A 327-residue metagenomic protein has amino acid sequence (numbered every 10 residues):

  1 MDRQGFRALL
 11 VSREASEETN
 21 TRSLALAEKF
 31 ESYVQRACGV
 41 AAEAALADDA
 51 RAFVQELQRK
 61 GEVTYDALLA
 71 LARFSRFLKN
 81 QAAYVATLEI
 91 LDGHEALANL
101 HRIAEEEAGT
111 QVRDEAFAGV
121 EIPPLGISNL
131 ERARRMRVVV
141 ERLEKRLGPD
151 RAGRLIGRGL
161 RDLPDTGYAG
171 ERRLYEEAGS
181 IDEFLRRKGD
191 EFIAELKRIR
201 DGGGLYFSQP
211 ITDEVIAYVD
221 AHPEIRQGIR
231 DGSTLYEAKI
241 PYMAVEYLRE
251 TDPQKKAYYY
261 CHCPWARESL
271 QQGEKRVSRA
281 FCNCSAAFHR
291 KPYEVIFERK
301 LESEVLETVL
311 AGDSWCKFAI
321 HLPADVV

Functional and structural regions predicted by a protein language model:
M1-L9: N-terminal DNA-binding module of tyrosine recombinases/phage integrases
R13-Y84: Non-catalytic DNA-binding core/recognition domains of DNA-processing enzymes
A15-E18, R59-E62, G273-F281, L306: Conserved aromatic-histidine-acidic binding/catalytic patches
Q58-A133, R137, E141, P149: Extended, charge-enriched helical/coil interaction regions that scaffold DNA-processing and chromosome-maintenance
M136-V139, L143-P164: Loop-centered beta-sheet repeat module
G153-R158, D162-S278: Amphipathic interaction/junction segments at domain boundaries or subunit interfaces
I229, Y236-A238, E246-R249, A280 (+1 more regions): Short terminal or interdomain "cap/linker" segment that borders an active site or interface and mediates
N283-E304: Conserved short secondary-structure elements within globular domains
